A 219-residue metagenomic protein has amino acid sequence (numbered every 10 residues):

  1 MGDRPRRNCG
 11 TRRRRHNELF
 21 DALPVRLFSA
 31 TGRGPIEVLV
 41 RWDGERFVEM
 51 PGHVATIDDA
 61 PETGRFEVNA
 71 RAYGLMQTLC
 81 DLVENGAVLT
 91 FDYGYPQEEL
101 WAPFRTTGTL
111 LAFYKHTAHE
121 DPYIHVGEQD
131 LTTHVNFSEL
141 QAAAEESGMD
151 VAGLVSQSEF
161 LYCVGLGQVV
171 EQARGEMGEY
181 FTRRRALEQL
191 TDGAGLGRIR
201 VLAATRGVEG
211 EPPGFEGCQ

Functional and structural regions predicted by a protein language model:
M1-D3: Short, flexible loop/hinge motifs at secondary-structure junctions
P5, C9-G32, R65-A70, G74 (+1 more regions): A short SAM/SAH-binding and catalytic strip from SAM-dependent methyltransferases
G10, G34-I36, R198: A generic structural signal for well-ordered coil/turn residues at beta-strand boundaries that shape enzyme active-site
R15-P61, P103-Y114: A mobile, often basic/glycine-rich helix-loop segment that functions as the active-site lid/recognition loop
G52-Q219: Long, Lys/Arg- and hydrophobic-enriched amphipathic alpha-helices
